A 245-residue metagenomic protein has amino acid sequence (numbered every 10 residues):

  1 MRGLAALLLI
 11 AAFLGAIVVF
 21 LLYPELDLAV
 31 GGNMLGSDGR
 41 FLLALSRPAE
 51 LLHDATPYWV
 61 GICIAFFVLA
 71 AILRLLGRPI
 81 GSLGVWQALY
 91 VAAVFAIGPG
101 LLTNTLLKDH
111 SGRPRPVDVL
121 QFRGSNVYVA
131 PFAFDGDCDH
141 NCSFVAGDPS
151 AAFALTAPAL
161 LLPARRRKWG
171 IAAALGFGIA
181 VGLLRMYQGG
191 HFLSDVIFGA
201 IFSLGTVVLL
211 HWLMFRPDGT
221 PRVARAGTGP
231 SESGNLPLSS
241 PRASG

Functional and structural regions predicted by a protein language model:
M1-F67, K108-P116, L120, G124-V127 (+1 more regions): N-terminal transmembrane-helix/juxtamembrane module of multi-pass inner/ER membrane proteins
G3-F13, V127-L238: Membrane-embedded catalytic cores of phosphoryl/pyrophosphoryl-handling enzymes
A11, I64, A93-I97, L101-L102 (+5 more regions): Hydrophobic, lipid-facing residues on alpha-helical transmembrane segments of integral membrane proteins
A16-L21, A96-L102, G176-M186: Aromatic-anchored segments of alpha-helical transmembrane domains
V19-F20, D27, A65-I72, I97 (+2 more regions): Alpha-helical membrane-inserting segments
F66-G77, A152-L162: Hydrophobic, aromatic-rich transmembrane alpha-helices and their immediate juxtamembrane boundary segments
I72, L76-I80, T105-L106, H110-R115 (+2 more regions): Membrane-interfacial segments
L73-H110, I171: Interfacial segments of alpha-helical transmembrane regions
